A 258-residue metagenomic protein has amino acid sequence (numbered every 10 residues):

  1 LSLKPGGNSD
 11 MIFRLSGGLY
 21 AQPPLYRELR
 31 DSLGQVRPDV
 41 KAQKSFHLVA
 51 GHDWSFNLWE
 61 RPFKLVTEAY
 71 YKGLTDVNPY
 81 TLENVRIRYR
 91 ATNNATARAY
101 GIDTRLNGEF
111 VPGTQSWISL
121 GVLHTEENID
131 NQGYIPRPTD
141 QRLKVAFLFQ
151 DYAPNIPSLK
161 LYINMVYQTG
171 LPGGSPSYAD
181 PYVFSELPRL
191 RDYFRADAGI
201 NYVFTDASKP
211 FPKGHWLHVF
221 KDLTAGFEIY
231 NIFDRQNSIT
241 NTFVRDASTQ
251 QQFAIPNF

Functional and structural regions predicted by a protein language model:
L1, L15-L19, H52, L65-Y71 (+3 more regions): Transmembrane beta-barrel strands of outer-membrane/channel proteins
L1-L3, A50-W54, I102-G108, F147-D151 (+4 more regions): Residues on the lipid-exposed face of transmembrane beta-strands in outer-membrane beta-barrel proteins
L3-S9, K44, W54-W59, G73 (+6 more regions): Outer-membrane beta-barrel strand-turn architecture
G6, R14-G18, K41-Y100: Membrane-embedded beta-barrel scaffold of Gram-negative outer-membrane proteins
Y26-L33, V77-V85, L123, E127-Y134 (+3 more regions): Outer-membrane beta-barrel translocator domains and adjoining extracellular loop/strand segments of Gram-negative
K44-L48, Y71, T96-Y100, R137-V145 (+3 more regions): Residues that define the transmembrane beta-barrel architecture of outer-membrane proteins
E68-G73, T92-P176: Gram-negative outer-membrane beta-barrel transporters
G113-S116, S158, V166-S177, Y202-F258: C-terminal beta-signal and adjacent terminal beta-strands/loops of Gram-negative outer-membrane beta-barrel proteins
